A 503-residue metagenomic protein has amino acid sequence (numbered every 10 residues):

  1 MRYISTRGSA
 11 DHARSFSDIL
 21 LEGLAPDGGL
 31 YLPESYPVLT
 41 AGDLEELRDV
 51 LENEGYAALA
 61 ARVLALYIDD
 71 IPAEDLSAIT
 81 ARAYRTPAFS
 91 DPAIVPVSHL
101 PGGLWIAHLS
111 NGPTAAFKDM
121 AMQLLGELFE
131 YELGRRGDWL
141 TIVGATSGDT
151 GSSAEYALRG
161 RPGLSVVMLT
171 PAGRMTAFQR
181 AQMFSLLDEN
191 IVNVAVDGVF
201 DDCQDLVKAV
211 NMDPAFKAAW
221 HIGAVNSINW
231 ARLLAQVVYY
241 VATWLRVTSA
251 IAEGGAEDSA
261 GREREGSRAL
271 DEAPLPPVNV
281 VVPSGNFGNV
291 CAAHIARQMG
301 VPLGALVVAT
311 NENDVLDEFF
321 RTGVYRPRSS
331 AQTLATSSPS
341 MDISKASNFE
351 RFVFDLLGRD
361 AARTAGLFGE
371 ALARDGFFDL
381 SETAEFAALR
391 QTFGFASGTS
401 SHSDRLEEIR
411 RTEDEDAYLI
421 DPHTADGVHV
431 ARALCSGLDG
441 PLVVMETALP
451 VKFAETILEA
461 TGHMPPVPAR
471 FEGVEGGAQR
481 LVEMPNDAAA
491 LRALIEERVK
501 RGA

Functional and structural regions predicted by a protein language model:
M1-A503: PLP-dependent amino-acid enzyme catalytic core
